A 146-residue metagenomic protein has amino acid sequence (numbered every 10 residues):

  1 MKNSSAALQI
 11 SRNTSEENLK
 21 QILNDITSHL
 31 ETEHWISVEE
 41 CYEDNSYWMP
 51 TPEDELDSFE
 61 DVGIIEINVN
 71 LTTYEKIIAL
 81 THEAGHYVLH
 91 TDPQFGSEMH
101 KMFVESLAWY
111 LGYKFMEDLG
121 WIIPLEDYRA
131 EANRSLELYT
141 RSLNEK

Functional and structural regions predicted by a protein language model:
M1-D44: A metal-dependent hydrolase signature that marks the N-terminal structural subdomain at the beginning of catalytic folds
S4-S11, T72-Y74, M116-K146: Long, well-structured alpha-helical subdomains associated with metal-dependent extracellular/ecto-lumenal hydrolases
Q9, T32-Y74, Y87, T91: Active-site scaffold of zinc-dependent metalloenzymes
M49-T51, V104-E105, W109-L111, N133-L138: Hydrophobic or amphipathic, alpha-helical segments that drive membrane association/targeting
Y74, H90-D118: Post-HEXXH active-site segment of zinc metalloproteases
L80-L89, L107: Active-site His/Glu-centered metal-binding helix of metallohydrolases
